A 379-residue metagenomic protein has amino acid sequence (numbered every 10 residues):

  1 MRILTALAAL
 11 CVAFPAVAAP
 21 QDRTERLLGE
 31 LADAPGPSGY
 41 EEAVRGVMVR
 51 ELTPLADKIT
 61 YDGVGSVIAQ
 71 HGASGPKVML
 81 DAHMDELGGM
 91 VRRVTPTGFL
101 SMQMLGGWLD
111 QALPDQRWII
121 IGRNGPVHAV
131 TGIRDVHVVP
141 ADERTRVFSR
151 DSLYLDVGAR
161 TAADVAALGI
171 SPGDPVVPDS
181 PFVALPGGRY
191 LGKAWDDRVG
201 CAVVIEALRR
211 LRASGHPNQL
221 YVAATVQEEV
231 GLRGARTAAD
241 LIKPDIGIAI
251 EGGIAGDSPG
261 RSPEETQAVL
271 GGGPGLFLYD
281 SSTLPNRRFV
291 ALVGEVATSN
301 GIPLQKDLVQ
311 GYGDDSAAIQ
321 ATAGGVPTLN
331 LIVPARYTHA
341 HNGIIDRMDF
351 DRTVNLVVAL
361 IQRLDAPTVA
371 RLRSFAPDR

Functional and structural regions predicted by a protein language model:
I3-L4, A8, V17-R379: N-terminal hydrophobic/helix-forming segments and targeting peptides
